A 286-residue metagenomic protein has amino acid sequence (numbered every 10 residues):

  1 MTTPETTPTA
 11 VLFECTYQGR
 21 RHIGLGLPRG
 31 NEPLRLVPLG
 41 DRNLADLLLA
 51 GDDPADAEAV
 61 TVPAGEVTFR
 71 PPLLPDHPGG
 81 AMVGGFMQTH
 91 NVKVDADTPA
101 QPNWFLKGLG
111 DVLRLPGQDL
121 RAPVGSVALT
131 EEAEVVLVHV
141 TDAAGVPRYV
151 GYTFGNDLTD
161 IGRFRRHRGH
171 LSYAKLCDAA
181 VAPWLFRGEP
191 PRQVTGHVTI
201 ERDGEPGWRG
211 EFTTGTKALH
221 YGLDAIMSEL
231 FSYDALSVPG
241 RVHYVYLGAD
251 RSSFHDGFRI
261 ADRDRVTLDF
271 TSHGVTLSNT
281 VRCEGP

Functional and structural regions predicted by a protein language model:
T2-R21, L27-N31, L36-R202: Active-site microenvironments in enzyme catalytic cores
T2-T6, G155, I161-P286: Catalytic-pocket segment enriched in acidic/His residues
G24-P28, P33-L48, W208-T216, V275-G285: Short amphipathic beta-strand/extended segments with alternating polar/hydrophobic composition
